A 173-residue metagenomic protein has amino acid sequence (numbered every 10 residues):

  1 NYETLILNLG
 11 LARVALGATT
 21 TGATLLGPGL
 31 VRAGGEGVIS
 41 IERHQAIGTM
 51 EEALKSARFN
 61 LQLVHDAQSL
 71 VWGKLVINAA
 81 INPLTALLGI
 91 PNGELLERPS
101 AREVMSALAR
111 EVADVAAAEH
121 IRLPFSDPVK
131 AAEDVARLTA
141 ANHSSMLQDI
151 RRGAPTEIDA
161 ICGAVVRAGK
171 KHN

Functional and structural regions predicted by a protein language model:
N1-L30: Rossmann-like NAD(P)(H) cofactor-binding subdomain of soluble oxidoreductases
G10, V31-G35, A79-A80: Short, hinge-like loop/turn segments at secondary-structure boundaries
A18, G35, H65: Residues at the C-termini of beta-strands that transition into short coil/loop
G29-E51: Short beta-strand and adjoining strand-loop segment in the mid-core of the Rossmann-like NAD(P)-dependent dehydrogenase
G48-N82, K130-A131: FAD/FMN-dependent oxidoreductases across multiple families
K55, S106-N173: NAD(P)-dependent Rossmann-like dehydrogenase/reductase catalytic/cofactor-binding core
Q68-D114, A140-A141: Active-site-proximal catalytic alpha-helix in oxidoreductases
